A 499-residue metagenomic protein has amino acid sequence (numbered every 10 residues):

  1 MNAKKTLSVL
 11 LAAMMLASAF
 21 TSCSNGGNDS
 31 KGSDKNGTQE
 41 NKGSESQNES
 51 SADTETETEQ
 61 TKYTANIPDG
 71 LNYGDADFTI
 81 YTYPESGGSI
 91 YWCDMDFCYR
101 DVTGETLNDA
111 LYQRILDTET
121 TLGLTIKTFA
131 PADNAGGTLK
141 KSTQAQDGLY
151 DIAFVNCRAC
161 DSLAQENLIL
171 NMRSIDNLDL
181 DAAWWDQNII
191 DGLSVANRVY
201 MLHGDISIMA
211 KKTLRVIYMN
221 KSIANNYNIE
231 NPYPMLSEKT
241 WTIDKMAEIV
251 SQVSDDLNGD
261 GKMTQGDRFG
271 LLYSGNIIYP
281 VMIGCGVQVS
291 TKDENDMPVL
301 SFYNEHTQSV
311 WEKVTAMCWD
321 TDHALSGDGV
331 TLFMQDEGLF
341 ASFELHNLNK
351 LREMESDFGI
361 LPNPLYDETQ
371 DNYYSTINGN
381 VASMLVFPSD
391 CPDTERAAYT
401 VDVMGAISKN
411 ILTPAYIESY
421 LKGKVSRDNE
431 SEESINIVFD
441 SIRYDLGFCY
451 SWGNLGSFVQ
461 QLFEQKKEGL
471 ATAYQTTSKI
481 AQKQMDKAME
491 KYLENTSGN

Functional and structural regions predicted by a protein language model:
S18-S22: C-terminal motif of bacterial Sec signal peptides marking the signal peptidase cleavage site
A65, G74-N108, L124-T128, I152 (+1 more regions): Short, well-ordered beta-strand elements
R100, N177-W185, L236-E238, T264 (+2 more regions): Short, solvent-exposed loop/beta-turn-alpha elements that line the ligand-binding surface or hinge of extracytoplasmic
T121-S194: Extracytoplasmic "Venus flytrap"/periplasmic binding protein-like
A164-N167, N188-P234, Y273-E294, N380-V386: Periplasmic solute-binding protein
A247-V250, V281-G327: Glycine-centered hinge/linker elements that transmit conformational signals in sensory and ligand-binding systems
R352-Y420: Extracytoplasmic/periplasmic substrate-recognition and gating elements
C391-A398, S408-N499: Conserved C-terminal helix/tail region of periplasmic/extracytoplasmic solute-binding proteins
